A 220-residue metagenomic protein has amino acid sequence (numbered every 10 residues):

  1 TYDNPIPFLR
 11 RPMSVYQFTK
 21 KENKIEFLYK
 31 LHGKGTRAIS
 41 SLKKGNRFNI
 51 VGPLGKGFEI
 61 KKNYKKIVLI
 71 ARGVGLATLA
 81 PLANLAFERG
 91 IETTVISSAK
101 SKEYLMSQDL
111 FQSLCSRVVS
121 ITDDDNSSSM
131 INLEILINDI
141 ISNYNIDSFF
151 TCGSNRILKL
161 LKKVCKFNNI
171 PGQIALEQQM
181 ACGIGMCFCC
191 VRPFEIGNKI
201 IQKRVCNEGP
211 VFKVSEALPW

Functional and structural regions predicted by a protein language model:
T1-K44: Ferredoxin-reductase
L9, N63, I200: Exposed loop/turn and edge beta-strand positions of beta-sandwich/beta-sheet ligand-binding modules
K34-Q179: FNR/FR-type flavoprotein reductase catalytic core
N132-N138, M186-V191, W220: Short, surface-exposed amphipathic charged segments that create phosphate/polyanion-binding patches used for binding
E177-P210: Local cysteine-cluster metal-coordination motifs and their immediate loop/turn environment, predominantly Fe-S cluster
Q202, F212-W220: A charged, well-structured terminal subsegment
